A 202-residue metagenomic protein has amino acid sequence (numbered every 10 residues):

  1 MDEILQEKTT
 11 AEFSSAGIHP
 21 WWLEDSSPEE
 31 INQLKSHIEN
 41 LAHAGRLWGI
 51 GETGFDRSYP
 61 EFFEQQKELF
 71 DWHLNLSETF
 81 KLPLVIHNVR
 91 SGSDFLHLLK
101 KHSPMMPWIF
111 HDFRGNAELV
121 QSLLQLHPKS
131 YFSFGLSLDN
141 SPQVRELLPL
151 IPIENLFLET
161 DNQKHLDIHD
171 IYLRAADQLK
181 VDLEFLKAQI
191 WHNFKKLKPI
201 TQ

Functional and structural regions predicted by a protein language model:
M1-Q202: Mid-domain alpha/beta scaffold segments of enzyme catalytic cores
